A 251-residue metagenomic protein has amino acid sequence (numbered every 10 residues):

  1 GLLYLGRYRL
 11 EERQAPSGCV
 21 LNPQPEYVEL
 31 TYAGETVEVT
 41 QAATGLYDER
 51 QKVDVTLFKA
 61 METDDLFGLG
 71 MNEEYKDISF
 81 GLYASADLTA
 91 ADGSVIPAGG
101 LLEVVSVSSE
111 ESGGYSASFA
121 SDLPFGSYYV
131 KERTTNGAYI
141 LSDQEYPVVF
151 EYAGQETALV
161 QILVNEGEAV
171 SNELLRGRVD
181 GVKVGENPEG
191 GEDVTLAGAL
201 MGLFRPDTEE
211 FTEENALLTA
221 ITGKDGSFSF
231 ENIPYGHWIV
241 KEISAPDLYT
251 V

Functional and structural regions predicted by a protein language model:
G1-V251: Solvent-exposed loop/turn and edge beta-strand elements of beta-rich ligand-binding domains
